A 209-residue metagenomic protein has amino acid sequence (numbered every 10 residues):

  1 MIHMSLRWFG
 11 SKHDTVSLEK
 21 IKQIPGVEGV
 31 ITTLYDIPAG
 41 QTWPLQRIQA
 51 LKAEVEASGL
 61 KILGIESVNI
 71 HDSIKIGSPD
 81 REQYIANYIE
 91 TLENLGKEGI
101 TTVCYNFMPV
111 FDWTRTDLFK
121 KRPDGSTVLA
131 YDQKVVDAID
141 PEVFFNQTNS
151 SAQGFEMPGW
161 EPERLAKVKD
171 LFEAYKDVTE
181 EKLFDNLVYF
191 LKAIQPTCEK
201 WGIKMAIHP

Functional and structural regions predicted by a protein language model:
I2-W8, E28-T32, I62-E66, V103-Y105 (+1 more regions): Hydrophobic faces of well-ordered beta-strands that scaffold small-molecule active sites in alpha/beta enzyme cores
M4, I62-N69, E161, L165-V168: Membrane-targeting and insertion segments and their boundary/processing signals
L6-V16, L34-R47, E82, V110-W113: Acidic-and-aromatic substrate-binding clefts and catalytic sites of carbohydrate-active enzymes
K12, I74-P209: Active-site acidic/histidine proton-transfer and metal-coordination neighborhood in alpha/beta enzyme cores
L18-G26, W43-L63, E93-K97, Q195-G202: Acidic (Asp/Glu)-rich catalytic clusters
I24-L45, E66-G77: N-terminal substrate-binding region of glycoside hydrolase catalytic domains
I31-L34, E54-S58, N87-T91, V128-A130: Glycine-rich loops and low-complexity Gly/Arg-rich segments that provide flexible linkers or classic glycine-based
